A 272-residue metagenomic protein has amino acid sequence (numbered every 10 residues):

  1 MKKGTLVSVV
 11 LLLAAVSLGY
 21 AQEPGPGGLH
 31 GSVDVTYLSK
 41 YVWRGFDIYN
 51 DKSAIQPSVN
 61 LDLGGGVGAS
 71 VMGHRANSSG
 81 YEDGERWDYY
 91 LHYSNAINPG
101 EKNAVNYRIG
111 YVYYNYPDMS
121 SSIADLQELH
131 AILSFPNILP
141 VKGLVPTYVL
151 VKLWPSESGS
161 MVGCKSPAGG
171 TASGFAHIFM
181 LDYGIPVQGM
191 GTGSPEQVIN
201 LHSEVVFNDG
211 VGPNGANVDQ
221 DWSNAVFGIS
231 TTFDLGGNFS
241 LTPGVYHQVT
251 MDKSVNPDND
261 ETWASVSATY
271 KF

Functional and structural regions predicted by a protein language model:
M1-H30: Cleavable N-terminal export/targeting peptides
Q22-H30, G66, A96-N106, S121-S122 (+3 more regions): Short loop/turn motifs that connect adjacent beta-strands in outer-membrane beta-barrel proteins
Q22-N77, W263: Short glycine/proline- and aromatic-enriched beta-strand/turn motifs that initiate or cap beta-hairpins
G27-L29, D51-I55, D83-W87, V105 (+4 more regions): Residues that define the transmembrane beta-barrel architecture of outer-membrane proteins
V35-Y37, P57-L63, Y89-N95, Y111 (+8 more regions): Residues on the lipid-exposed face of transmembrane beta-strands in outer-membrane beta-barrel proteins
L38-R44, M72-G80, A96-G100, V112-S120 (+5 more regions): Sequence/structural signature of outer-membrane beta-barrel proteins
N50-I109, Y113, I138-P140, L144-P146 (+1 more regions): Glycine- and aromatic-enriched membrane insertion/assembly motifs of diderm outer-membrane and organelle channel
L126-V218, W222-A225, H247, Y270: Detector for outer-membrane/organellar transmembrane beta-barrel domains, recognizing the amphipathic beta-strand
